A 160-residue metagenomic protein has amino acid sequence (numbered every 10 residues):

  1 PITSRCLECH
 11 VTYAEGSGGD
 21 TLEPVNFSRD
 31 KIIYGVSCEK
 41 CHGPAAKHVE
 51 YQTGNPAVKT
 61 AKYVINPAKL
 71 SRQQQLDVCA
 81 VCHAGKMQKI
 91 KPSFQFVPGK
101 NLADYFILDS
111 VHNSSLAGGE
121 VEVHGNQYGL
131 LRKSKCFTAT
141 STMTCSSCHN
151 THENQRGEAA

Functional and structural regions predicted by a protein language model:
P1, E15-A160: Primarily the internal scaffold of c-type cytochrome electron-transfer domains, especially repeated/multiheme c-type
I2-Y13: Parallel beta-helix/beta-solenoid
